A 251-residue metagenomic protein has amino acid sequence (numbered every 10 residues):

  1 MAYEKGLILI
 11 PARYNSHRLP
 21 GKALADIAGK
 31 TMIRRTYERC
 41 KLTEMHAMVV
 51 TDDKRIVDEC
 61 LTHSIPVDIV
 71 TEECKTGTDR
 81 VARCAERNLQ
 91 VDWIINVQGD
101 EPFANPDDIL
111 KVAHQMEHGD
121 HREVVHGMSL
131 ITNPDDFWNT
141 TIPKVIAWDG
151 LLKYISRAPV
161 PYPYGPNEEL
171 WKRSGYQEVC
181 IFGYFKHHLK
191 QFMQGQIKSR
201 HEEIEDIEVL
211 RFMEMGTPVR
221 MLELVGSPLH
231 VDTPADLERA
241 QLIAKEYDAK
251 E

Functional and structural regions predicted by a protein language model:
A2-Y3, K172-E251: Conserved alpha/beta core of the MobA/IspD/sugar-nucleotide pyrophosphorylase nucleotidyltransferase superfamily
Y3-T51: N-terminal glycine-rich phosphate-binding loop and ensuing alpha1 helix
Y14, T71-G77, G226-P228: Short, acidic/turn-prone active-site loops that include or flank metal/cofactor- and phosphate-binding residues
E44, Q90-V91, D120-V124, T217: Short, high-confidence coil segments that cap the C-terminus of an alpha-helix and link into the following beta-strand
M48, K54-H114: Short phosphate-binding loop-to-helix
T51-D52, A104, A147, Y184 (+2 more regions): A conserved hydrophobic position in a structured secondary element of the catalytic/binding core that shapes
N105-Q196: Conserved core of the sugar-phosphate nucleotidyltransferase
